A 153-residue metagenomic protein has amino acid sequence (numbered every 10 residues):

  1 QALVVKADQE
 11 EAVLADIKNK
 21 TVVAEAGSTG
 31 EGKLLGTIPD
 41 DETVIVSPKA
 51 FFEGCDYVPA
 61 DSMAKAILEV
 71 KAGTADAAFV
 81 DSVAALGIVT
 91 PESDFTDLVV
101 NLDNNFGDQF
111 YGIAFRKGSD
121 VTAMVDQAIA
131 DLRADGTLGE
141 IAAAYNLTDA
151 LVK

Functional and structural regions predicted by a protein language model:
Q1-V5, F51, V89-A130, T148-K153: Periplasmic-binding protein-like
V5-A26, T37, D41-S47: Flexible hinge/capping segments at coil-to-helix
D8-A12, K49-L68: Short helix-initiation/N-cap motifs at beta->coil->alpha
D8-E11, G27-G32, A64-K65, V83-G87 (+3 more regions): Solvent-exposed loop/turn segments at secondary-structure junctions within structured extracellular/periplasmic domains
G30-L35, I129-Y145: Periplasmic-binding protein-like
G30-P59, V89-S93: Ligand-binding cleft/hinge of the Venus flytrap
G32-T37, E69-G107: A ligand-binding cleft/hinge motif common to bilobed small-molecule-binding domains
